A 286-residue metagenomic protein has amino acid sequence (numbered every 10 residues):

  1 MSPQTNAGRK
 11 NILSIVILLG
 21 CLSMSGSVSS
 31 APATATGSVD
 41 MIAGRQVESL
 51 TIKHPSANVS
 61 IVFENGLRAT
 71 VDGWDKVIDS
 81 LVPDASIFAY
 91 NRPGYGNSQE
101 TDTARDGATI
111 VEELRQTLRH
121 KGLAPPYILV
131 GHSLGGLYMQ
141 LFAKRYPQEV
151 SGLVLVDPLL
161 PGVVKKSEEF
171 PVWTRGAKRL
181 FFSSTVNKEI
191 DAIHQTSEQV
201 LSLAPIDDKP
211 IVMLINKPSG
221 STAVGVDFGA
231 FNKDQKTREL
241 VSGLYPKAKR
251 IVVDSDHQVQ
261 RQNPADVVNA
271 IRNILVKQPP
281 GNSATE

Functional and structural regions predicted by a protein language model:
A31-Q46: N-terminal cap/lid segment of alpha/beta-hydrolase-fold proteins
R45-N97: Conserved HGGG/HGGXW glycine-rich cap/lid loop of the alpha/beta-hydrolase fold
L50, A89-V130: Active-site loop/oxyanion-hole signature of alpha/beta-hydrolase fold enzymes
P125-G162: Conserved hydrolase catalytic core segment
V154-N187, K233: Flexible "cap/lid" loop of the alpha/beta hydrolase fold
R179-D256: Conserved serine/cysteine hydrolase catalytic core
A248, V253-E286: Catalytic active-site module of serine/aspartate enzymes centered on a nucleophile-bearing elbow/loop
